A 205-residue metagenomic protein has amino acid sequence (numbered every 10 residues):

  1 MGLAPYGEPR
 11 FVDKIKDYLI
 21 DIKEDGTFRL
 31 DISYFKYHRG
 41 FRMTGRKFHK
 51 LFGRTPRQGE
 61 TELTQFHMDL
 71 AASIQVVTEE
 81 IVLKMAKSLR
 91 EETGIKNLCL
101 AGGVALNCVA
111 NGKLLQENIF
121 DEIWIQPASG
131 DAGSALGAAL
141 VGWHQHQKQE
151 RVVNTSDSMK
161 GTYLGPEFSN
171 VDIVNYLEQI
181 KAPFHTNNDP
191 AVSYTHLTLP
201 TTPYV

Functional and structural regions predicted by a protein language model:
M1-P5, V104-A105, S156-E167, P190-S193: A glycine-rich phosphate-binding loop feature that marks nucleotide/adenosyl-phosphate handling sites
G2-K96, V109-Q116, S156, E167-N175 (+1 more regions): A contiguous, well-structured pocket-lining segment that forms one wall/lid of small-molecule binding clefts in soluble
I81, G133-S134, T198: An amphipathic alpha-helix/helix-turn recognition signal
K87-L164: Catalytic phosphate/nucleotide-handling subdomain of diverse soluble enzymes
K181-N187: Short secondary-structure junctions
N188-D189, L197: Hard-cation-handling environments
Y194-T201: Conserved small/polar residues in nucleotide/adenosyl-binding loops
